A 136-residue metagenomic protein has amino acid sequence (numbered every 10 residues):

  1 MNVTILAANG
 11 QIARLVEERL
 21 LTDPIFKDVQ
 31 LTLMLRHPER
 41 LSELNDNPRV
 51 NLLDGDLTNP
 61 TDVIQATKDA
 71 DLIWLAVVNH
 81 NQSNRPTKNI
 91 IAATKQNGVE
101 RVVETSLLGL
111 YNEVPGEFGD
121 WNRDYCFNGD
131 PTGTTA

Functional and structural regions predicted by a protein language model:
M1-F26: N-terminal Rossmann NAD(P)H-binding glycine-rich loop of SDR-like oxidoreductase domains
N2, K27-T32, E100-R101: Residues at the starts of beta-strands that form the adenosine-phosphate
T4, L35-Q96: NAD(P)H-binding glycine-rich loop region in Rossmannoid oxidoreductase-like domains and their noncatalytic homologs
N9, H37, L108: Residues in the short beta-alpha loop(s) of Rossmann-like NAD(P)-binding domains
N9, T32, T58: Ser/Thr-centric signal marking residues that sit in or immediately flank functional binding/regulatory motifs
I12, R40-L41, Y111: Flexible, glycine-rich phosphate/dinucleotide-binding loops and adjacent beta-alpha linkers at cofactor/substrate
N79-A136: Glycine-/Pro-rich loop/turn segments that contact NAD(P) or position catalytic residues in Rossmann-like domains
